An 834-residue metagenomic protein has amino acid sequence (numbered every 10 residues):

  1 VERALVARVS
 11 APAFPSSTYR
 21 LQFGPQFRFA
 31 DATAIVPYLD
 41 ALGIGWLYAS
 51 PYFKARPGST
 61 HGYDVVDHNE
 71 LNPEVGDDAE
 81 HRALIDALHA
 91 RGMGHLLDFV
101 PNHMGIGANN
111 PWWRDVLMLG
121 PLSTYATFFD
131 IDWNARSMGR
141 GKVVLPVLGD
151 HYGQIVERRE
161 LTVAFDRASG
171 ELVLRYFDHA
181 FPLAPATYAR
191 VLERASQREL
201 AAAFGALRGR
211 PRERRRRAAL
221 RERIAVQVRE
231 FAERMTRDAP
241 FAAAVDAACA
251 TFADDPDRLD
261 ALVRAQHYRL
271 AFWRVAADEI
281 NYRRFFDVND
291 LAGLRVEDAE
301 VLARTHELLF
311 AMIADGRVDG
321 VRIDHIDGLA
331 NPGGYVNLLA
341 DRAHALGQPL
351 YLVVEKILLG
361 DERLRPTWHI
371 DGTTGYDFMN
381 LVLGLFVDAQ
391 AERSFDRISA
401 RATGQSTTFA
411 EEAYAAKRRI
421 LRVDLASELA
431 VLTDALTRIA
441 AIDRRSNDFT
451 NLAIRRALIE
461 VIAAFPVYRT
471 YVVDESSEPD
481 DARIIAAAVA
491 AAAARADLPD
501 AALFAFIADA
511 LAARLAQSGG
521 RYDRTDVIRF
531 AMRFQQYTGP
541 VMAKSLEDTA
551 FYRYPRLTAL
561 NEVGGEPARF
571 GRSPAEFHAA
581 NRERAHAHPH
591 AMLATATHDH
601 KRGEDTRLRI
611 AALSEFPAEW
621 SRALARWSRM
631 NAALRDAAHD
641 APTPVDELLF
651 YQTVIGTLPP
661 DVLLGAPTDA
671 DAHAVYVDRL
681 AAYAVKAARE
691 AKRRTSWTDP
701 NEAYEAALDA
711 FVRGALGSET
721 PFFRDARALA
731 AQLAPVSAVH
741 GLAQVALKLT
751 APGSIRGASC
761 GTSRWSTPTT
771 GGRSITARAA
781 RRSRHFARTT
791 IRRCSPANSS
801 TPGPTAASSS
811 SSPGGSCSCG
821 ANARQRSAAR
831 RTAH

Functional and structural regions predicted by a protein language model:
A4-S16, R20-Q26, P57-D64, N69-L96 (+8 more regions): Alpha-amylase-like alpha-glycosidases and glucanotransferases acting on alpha-linked glucans and related
R28-D31: Eukaryotic beta-rich interaction modules
T33-G45, L84-D86, A340-A343: Short amphipathic alpha-helices and their capping/turn segments at secondary-structure boundaries
L47, V321, L352, S754-G757: Hydrophobic residues within beta-strands of alpha/beta enzymes
Y52-A55: Short glycine-enriched loops at secondary-structure junctions
D709-L729, P804-A833: Amphipathic alpha-helical
H740-Q744, A758-S763: C-terminal catalytic/scaffold cores in eukaryotic proteins
S759-P804: Acidic, turn-prone loop/beta-hairpin segments
